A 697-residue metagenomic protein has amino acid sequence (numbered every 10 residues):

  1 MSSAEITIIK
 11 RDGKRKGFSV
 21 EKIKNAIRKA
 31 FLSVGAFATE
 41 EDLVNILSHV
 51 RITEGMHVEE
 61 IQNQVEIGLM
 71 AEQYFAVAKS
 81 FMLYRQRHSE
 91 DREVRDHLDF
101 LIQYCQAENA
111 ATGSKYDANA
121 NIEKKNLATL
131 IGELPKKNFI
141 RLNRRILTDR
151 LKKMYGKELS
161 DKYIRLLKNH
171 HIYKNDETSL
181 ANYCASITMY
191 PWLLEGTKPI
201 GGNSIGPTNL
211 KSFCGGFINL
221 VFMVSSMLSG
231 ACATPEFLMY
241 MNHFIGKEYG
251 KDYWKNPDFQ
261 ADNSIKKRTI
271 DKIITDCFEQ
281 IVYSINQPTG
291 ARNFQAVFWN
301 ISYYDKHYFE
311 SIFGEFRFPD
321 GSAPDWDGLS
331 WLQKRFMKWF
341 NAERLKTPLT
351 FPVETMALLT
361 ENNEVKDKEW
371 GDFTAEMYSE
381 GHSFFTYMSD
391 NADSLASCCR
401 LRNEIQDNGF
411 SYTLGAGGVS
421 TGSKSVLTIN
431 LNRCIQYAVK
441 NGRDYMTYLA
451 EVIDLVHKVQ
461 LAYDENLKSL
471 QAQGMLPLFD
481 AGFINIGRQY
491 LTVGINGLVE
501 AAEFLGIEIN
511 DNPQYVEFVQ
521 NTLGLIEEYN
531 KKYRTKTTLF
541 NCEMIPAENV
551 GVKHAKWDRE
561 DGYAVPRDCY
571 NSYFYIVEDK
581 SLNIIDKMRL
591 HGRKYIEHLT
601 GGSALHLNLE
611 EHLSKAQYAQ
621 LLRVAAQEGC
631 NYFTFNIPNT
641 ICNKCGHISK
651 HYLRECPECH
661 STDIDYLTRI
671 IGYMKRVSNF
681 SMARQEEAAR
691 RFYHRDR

Functional and structural regions predicted by a protein language model:
M1-A110, N485, A689-Y693: Charged, amphipathic alpha-helical regulatory modules used for macromolecular assembly or allosteric control
I6, S48-I52, G314, E500-I507 (+1 more regions): Short, hydrophobic beta-strand segments
V77, F81-Y84, C630-P638, M682-R697: Long, highly charged low-complexity segments enriched in Glu/Asp and Lys/Arg with interspersed Ser/Thr
L98-G487, E508, N512-Y666: Conserved catalytic cores of very large enzyme subunits
M239, L491-F504, G524, R669: Contiguous, well-ordered alpha-helical segments that form the cores/surfaces of helical PPI scaffolds
K272-T275, F504, A689-F692: Metallocofactor- and cofactor-centric catalytic cores in central/energy metabolism, strongly enriched
E658-R697: Long, charge-rich boundary regions
